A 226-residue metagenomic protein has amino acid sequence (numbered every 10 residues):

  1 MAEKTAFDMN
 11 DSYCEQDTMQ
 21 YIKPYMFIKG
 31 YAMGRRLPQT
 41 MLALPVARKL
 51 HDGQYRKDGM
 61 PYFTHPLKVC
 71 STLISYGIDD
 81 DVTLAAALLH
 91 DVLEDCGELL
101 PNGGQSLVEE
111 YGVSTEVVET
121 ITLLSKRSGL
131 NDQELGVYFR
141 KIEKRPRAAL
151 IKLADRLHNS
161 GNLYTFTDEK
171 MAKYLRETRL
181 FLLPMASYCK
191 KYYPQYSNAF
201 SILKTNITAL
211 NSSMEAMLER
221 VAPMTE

Functional and structural regions predicted by a protein language model:
A2-E226: Active-site helical microenvironments for divalent-metal-assisted chemistry
